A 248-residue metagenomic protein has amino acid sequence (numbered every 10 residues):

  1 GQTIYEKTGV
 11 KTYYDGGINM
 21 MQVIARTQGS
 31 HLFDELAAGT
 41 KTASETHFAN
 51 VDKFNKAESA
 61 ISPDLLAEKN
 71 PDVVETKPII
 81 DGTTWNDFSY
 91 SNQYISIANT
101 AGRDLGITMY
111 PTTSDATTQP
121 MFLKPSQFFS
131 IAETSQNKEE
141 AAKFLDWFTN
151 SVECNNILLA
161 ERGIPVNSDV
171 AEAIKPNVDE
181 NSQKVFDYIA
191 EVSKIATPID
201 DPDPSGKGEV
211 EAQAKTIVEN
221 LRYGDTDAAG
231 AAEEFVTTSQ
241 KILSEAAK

Functional and structural regions predicted by a protein language model:
G1, G9, D15-A38, L123-A132 (+2 more regions): Periplasmic solute-binding protein
G1-I4, I24, L36-K69: Glycine-centered hinge/linker elements that transmit conformational signals in sensory and ligand-binding systems
S30-V51, N99-T100, T112-M121, E172-E180: Short, solvent-exposed loop/beta-turn-alpha elements that line the ligand-binding surface or hinge of extracytoplasmic
L66-I80: Short helix-initiation/N-cap motifs at beta->coil->alpha
K77, Y94-S96, Q127-G208: Mature extracytoplasmic/periplasmic domains
W85-Y90, G106: Paired acidic/hydrophobic, glycine-rich loop segments that form the ligand-binding mouth/hinge of periplasmic-binding
L105-S130: Periplasmic-binding protein-like
E172, P176, A190-K248: Conserved C-terminal helix/tail region of periplasmic/extracytoplasmic solute-binding proteins
